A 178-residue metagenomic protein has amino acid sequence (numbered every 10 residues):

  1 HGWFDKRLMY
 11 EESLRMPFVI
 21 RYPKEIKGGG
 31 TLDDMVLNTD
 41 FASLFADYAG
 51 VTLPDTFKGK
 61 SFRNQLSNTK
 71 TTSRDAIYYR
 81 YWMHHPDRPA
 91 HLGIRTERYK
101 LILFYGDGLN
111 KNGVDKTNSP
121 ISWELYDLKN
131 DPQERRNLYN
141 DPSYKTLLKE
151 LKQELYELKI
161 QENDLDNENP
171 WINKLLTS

Functional and structural regions predicted by a protein language model:
H1-G30, L37: Histidine-centered active-site microenvironments of extracellular/periplasmic hydrolases and transferases
D5, E25-M35, Y48-L53, H85-R88 (+2 more regions): Active-site rim elements
L8-M9, F18, T31, S61-N64 (+2 more regions): Conserved beta-strand positions that form and line the central face of beta-propeller blades
S13, L32-T39, S122, K145: Short, solvent-exposed loop/helix junctions and linker helices that flank or host conserved functional motifs
T39-A42, D47-E124, L128, L158 (+4 more regions): C-terminal cap/loop subdomain of S1 sulfatases and analogous C-terminal strand-loop tails that border
D131: Intrinsically disordered, low-complexity polar regions and short flexible loop motifs
L155: Short amphipathic alpha-helical/adjacent loop interface patches that line ligand and macromolecule-binding sites
